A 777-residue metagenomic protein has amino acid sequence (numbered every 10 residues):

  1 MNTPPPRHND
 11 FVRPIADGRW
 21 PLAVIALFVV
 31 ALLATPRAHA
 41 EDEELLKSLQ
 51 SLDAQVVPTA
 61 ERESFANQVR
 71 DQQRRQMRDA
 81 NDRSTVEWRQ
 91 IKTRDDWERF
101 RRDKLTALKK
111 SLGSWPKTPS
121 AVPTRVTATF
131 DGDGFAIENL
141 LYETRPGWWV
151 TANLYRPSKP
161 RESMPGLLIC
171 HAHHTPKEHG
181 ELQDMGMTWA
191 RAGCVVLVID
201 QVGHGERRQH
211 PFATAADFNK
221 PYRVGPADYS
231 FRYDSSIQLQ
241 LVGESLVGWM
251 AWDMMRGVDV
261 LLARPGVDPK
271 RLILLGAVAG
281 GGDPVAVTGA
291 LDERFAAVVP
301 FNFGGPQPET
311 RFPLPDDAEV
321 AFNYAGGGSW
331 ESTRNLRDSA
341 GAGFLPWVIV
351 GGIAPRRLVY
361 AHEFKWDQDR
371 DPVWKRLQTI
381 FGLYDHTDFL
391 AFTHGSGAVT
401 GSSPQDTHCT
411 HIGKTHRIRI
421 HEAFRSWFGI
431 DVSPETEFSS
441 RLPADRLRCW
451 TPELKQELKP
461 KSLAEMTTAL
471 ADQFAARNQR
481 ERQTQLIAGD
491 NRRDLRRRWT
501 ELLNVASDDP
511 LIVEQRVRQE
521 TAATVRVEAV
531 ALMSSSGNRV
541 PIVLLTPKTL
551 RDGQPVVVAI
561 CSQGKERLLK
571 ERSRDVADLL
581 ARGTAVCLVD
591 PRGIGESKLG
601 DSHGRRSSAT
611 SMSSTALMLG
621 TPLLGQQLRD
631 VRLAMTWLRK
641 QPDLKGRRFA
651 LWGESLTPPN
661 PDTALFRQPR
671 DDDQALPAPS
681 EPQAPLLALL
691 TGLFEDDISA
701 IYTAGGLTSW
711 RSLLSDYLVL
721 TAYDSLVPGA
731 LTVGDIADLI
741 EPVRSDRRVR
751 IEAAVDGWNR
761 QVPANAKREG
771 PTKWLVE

Functional and structural regions predicted by a protein language model:
M1-G18: N-terminal secretory signal peptides that target proteins for export/translocation
P21-A34: Bacterial N-terminal signal peptides
A34, A38-A40: Boundary at the C-terminal end of the N-terminal hydrophobic targeting segment
A40-V150, A354, Y360-V557, Q563-A585 (+4 more regions): Alpha/beta-hydrolase-fold serine-hydrolase catalytic core, especially in secreted/extracellular enzymes
R161-A263, E309-A321, R551-Q641, K645-R648 (+2 more regions): Cap/lid segment of the alpha/beta-hydrolase catalytic domain
G276-V287, W652-A664, P682-G692: Glycine-rich nucleophile elbow surrounding the catalytic serine of serine-hydrolase chemistry
R294-F303, E309, Q674-P682, E695-T708: A conserved short beta-strand
